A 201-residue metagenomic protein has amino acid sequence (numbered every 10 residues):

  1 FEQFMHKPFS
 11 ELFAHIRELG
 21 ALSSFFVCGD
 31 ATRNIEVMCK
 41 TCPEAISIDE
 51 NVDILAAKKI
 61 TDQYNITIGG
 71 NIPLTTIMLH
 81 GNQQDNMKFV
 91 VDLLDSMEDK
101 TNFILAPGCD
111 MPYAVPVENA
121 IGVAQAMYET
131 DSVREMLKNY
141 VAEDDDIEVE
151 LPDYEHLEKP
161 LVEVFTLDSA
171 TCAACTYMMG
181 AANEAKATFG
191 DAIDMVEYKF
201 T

Functional and structural regions predicted by a protein language model:
F1-D153: Active-site loop segments of alpha/beta catalytic cores
F1-E2, A182, D191-I193: Short linear sequence motifs
F4-K7, D168, A192: Generic signature of intrinsically disordered, low-complexity segments enriched in small/polar residues
H6, K100, V162, K186 (+1 more regions): Generic intrinsically disordered, low-complexity segments enriched for polar/acidic and small residues
S24, I104, L161-F165, V196: A structural signal for isolated positions on well-ordered beta-strands in alpha/beta enzyme cores
E150-F189: Local sequence-structure signature of Cys/Sec-based thiol-disulfide redox active-site neighborhoods
T166, G190-F200: Thiol-based oxidoreductase modules, predominantly thioredoxin-like and allied folds used for disulfide exchange
